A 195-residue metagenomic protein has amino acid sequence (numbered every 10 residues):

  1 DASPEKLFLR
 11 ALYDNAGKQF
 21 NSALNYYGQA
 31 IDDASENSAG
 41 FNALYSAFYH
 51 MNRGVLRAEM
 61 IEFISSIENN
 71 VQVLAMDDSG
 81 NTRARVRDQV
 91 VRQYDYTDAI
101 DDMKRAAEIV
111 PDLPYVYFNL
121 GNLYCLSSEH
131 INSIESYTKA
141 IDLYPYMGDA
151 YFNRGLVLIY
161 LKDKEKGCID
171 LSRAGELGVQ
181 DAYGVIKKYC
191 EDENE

Functional and structural regions predicted by a protein language model:
D1-A2, S35, L44, P111 (+2 more regions): Short coil turns that delineate tetratricopeptide repeat
P4-E5, S38, S46-F48, P114-Y115 (+2 more regions): Helix-start (N-cap) detector for alpha-helical repeat units in TPR-like alpha-solenoids, especially tetratricopeptide
L9, Y45, N52, N119 (+2 more regions): Canonical tetratricopeptide repeat
I31-D32, A39, D101, R105-E108 (+2 more regions): Conserved structural position within tetratricopeptide repeats
